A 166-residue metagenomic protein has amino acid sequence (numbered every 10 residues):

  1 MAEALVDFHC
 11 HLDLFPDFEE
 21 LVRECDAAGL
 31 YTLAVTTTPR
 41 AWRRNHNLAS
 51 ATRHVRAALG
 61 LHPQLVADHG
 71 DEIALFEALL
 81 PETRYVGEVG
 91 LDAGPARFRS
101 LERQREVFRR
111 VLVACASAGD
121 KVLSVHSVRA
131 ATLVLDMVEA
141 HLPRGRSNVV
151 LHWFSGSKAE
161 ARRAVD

Functional and structural regions predicted by a protein language model:
M1-D166: Mid-domain alpha/beta scaffold segments of enzyme catalytic cores
